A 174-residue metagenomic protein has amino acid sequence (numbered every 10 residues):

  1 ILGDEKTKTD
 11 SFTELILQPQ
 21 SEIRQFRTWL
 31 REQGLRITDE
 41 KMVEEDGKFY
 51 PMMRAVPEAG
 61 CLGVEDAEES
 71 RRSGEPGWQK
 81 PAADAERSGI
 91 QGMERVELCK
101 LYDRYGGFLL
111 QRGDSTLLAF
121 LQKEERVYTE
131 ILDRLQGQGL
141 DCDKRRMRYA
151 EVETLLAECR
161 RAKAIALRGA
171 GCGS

Functional and structural regions predicted by a protein language model:
I1-G3, V127: Short, composition-biased local secondary-structure segments
G3-V56: C-terminal substrate-binding/active-site "lid" region of AdoMet-derived donor-dependent transferases
P57-G173: An accessory alpha-helical subdomain
